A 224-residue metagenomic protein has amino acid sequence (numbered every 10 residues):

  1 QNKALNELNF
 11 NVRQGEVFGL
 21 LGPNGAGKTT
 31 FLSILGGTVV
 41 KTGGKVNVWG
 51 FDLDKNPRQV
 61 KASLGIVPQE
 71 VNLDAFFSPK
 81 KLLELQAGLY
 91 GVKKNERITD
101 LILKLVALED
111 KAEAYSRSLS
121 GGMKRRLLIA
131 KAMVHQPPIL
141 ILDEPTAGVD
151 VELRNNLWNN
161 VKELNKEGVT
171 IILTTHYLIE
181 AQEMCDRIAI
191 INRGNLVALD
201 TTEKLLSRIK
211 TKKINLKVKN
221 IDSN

Functional and structural regions predicted by a protein language model:
G44-D52, Q59-V60: Conserved ABC transporter NBD signature motif
E84, G88-K111: Conserved ABC ATPase "signature" region
Y115-L119: Conserved ABC ATPase signature
Q136: Conserved catalytic motifs of ABC-family nucleotide-binding domains
L140-D143: Catalytic Walker B motif of ABC-type/P-loop ATPase nucleotide-binding domains
W158-N224: ABC transporter nucleotide-binding domain
